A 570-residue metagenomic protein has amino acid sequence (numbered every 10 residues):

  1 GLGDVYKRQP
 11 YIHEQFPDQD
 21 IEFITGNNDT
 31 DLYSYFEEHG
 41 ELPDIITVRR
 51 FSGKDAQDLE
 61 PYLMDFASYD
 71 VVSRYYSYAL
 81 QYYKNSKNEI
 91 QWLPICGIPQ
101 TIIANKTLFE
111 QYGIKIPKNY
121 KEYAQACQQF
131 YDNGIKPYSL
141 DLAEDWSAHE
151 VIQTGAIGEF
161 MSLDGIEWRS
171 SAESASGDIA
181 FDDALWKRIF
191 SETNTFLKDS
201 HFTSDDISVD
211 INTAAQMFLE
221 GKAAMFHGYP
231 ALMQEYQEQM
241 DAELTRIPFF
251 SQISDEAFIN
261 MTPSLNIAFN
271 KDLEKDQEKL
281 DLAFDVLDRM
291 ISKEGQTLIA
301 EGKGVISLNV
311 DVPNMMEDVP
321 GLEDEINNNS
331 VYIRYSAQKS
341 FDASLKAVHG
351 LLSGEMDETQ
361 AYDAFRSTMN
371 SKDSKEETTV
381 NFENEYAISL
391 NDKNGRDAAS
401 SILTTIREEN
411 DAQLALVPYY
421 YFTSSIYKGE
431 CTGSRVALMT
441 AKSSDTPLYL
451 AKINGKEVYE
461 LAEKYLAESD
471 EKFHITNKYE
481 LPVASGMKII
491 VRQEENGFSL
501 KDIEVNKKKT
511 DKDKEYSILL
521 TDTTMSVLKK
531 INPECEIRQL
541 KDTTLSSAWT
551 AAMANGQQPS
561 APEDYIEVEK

Functional and structural regions predicted by a protein language model:
L2-Y6: Short, small-residue-biased leader/transition segments that mark boundaries at the very start of proteins
K7, M261, A300-E301, V305-D373: C-terminal capping/gating helix-and-loop segments adjacent to ligand/active sites or protein-protein/ligand interfaces
E14-Q15, Y112, E238-E301: Extracytoplasmic/periplasmic substrate-recognition and gating elements
S34-Y35, P43-D44, V72-L108, K136-L142 (+2 more regions): A structural signal for short loop-to-beta-strand junctions that line the ligand-binding cleft of periplasmic/secreted
R49-T101, K115, E150-V151, T245-I247: Hinge/lid segment of periplasmic solute-binding proteins
Q91, A124-G177: Extracytoplasmic/periplasmic solute-binding protein
A172-D206: Glycine-centered hinge/linker elements that transmit conformational signals in sensory and ligand-binding systems
K375-K570: Catalytic centers of hydrolytic enzymes
